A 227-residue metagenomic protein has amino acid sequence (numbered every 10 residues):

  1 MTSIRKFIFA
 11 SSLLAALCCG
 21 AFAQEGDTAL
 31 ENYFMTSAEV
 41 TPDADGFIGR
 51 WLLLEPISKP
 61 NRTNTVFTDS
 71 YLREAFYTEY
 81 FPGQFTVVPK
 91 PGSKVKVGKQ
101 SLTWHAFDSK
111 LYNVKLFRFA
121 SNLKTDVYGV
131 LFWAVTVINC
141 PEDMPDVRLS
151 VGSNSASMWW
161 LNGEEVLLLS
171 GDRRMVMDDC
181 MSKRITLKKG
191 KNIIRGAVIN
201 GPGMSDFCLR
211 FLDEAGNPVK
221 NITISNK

Functional and structural regions predicted by a protein language model:
M1-S11: Bacterial N-terminal signal peptides that target proteins for export
A10-C18: Bacterial N-terminal signal peptides
C19-A23: Sec/Tat signal peptide C-region and signal peptidase I cleavage site
Q24-V114, A197-K227: Accessory carbohydrate-binding/adhesion or oligomerization-edge regions at the termini of glycan-active proteins
Y128-N139: Short beta-strands within extracellular/lumenal beta-sheet-rich domains
C140, L149-S153, V198-N200: Non-cytosolic beta-sheet module surface loops
P145-W160, I194: Aromatic-lined ligand-binding clefts that engage carbohydrates, nucleic acids, or primary amines
L161-L209: Beta-strand-rich ligand-recognition modules
